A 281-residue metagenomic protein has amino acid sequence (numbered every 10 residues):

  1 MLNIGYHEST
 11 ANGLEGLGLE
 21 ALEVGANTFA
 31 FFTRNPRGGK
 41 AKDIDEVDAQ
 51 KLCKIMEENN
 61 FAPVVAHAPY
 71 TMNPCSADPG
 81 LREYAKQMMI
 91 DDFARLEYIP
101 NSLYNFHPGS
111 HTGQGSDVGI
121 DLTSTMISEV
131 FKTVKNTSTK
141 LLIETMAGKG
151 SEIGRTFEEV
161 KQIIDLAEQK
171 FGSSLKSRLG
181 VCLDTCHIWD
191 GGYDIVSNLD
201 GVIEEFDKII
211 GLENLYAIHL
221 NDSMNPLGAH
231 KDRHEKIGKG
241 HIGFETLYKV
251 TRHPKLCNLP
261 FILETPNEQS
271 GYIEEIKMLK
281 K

Functional and structural regions predicted by a protein language model:
M1-A68, M72, S76-A94: N-terminal pre-domain/capping segments
H7-A11, R34-P36, A68-T71, G109-H111 (+4 more regions): Active-site beta-loop-alpha junctions enriched in small/polar residues
L19-G25, D45-V65, I90-P100, F131-T137 (+3 more regions): Acidic (Asp/Glu)-rich catalytic clusters
A21, H67, A85, L96 (+5 more regions): Conserved, mostly hydrophobic/aromatic
F29, V130-I237: Acidic/histidine-rich catalytic cores of soluble enzymes
D45-Q50, R82, K86-M89, I120-S124 (+3 more regions): Charged helix-capping and loop-helix junction motifs
E58, P74-G180: Active-site acidic/histidine proton-transfer and metal-coordination neighborhood in alpha/beta enzyme cores
Q269-K281: C-terminal helical cap(s) of enzyme catalytic domains, especially alpha/beta-barrels
